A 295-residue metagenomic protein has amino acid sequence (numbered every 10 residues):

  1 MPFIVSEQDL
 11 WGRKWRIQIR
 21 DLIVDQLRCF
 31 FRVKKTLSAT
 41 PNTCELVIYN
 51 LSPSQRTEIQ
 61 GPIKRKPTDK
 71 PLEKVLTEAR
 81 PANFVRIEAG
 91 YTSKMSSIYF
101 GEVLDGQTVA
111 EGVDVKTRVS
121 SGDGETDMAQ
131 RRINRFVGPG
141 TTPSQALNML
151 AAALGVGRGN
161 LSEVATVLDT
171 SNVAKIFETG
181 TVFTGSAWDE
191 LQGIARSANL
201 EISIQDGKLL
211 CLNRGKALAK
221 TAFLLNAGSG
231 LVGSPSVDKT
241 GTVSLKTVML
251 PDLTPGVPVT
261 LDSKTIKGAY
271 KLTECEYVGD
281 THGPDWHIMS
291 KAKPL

Functional and structural regions predicted by a protein language model:
M1-V75, G122-T126, A217-L295: Juxtamembrane "anchor/assembly" segments of surface/extracellular structural proteins
T77-A79, A187: Surface-exposed, short loops/turns at beta-strand junctions within beta-sandwich domains
A82-F84, G256: Loop/turn positions that initiate beta-strands
R86-E88, L261: A generic structural signal for residues embedded in beta-strands
E88-V119, I266-V278: Short beta-strand and beta-hairpin "edge-sheet" elements
V109-L224: Charged- and aromatic-enriched interaction segments used to assemble and dock large macromolecular complexes
